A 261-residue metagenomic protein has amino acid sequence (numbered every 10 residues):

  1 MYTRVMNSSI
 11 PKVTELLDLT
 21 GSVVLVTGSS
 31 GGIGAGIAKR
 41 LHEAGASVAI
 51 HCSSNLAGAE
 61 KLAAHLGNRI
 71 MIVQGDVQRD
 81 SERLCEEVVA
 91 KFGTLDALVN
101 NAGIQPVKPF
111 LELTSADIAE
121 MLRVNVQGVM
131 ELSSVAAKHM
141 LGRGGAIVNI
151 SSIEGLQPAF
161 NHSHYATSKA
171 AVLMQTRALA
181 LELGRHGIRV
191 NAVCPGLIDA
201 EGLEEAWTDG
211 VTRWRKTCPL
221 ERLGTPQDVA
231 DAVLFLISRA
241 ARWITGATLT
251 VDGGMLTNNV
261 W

Functional and structural regions predicted by a protein language model:
R4-E15, Q157, L234, T245-W261: Short C-terminal tail/terminal secondary-structure segment of NAD(P)H-dependent dehydrogenase/reductase domains
V23, S30-G31: Conserved glycine-rich cofactor-binding loop
P109-F110, D117-A119, L203, W214: Substrate-binding pocket helix/loop in short-chain dehydrogenase/reductase
S133, S168, T176: Active-site helix of classical SDR
K138, L181-E182, R242: Alpha-helical segment proximal to the catalytic Tyr-Lys
S152: Residue(s) in the substrate-gating loop at a strand-loop-helix junction that position the organic substrate next
G184, R189, I244-G246: Short, small/polar-rich loop/turn modules that mediate ligand/substrate recognition or access, typified
